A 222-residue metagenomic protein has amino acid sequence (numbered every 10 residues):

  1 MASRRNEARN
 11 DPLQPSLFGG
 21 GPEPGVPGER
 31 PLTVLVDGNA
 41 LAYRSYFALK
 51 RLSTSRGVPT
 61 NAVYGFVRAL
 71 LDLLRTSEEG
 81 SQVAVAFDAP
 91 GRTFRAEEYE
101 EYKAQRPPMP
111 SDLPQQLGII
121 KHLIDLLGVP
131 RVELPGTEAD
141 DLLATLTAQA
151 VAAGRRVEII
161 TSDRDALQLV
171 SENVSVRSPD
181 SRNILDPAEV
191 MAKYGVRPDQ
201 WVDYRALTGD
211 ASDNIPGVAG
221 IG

Functional and structural regions predicted by a protein language model:
A2-F18, P24-I160, R164-I184: Noncatalytic, basic helical substrate-engagement surface that gates or grips nucleic-acid strands
N183-D213: A short, charged helix-loop
D210-G222: Helix-hairpin-helix
